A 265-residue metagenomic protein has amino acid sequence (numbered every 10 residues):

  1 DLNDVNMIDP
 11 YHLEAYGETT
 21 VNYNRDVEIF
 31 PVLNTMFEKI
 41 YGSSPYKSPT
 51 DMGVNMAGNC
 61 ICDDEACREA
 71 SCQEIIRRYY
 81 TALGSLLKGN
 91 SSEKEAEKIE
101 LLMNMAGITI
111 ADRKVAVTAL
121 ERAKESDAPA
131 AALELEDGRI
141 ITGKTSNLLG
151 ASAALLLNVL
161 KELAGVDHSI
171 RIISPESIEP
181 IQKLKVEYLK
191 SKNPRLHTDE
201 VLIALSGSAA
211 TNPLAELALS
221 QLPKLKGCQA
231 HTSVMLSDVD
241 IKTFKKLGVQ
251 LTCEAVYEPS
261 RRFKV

Functional and structural regions predicted by a protein language model:
D1-D64, A70-Y80, K88-G89, A96 (+7 more regions): C-terminal binding/interaction regions
K114, A128, A154: Short, well-structured alpha-helical interface segments that form or flank functional binding sites
A130-E134, G138: Short beta-strand scaffold segments in enzyme catalytic cores
I141-T142: Generic structural signal for well-ordered beta-strand positions
L148-A164: A short, polar/charged loop-to-alpha-helix boundary motif
G165-R171: Phosphate-handling active-site elements
